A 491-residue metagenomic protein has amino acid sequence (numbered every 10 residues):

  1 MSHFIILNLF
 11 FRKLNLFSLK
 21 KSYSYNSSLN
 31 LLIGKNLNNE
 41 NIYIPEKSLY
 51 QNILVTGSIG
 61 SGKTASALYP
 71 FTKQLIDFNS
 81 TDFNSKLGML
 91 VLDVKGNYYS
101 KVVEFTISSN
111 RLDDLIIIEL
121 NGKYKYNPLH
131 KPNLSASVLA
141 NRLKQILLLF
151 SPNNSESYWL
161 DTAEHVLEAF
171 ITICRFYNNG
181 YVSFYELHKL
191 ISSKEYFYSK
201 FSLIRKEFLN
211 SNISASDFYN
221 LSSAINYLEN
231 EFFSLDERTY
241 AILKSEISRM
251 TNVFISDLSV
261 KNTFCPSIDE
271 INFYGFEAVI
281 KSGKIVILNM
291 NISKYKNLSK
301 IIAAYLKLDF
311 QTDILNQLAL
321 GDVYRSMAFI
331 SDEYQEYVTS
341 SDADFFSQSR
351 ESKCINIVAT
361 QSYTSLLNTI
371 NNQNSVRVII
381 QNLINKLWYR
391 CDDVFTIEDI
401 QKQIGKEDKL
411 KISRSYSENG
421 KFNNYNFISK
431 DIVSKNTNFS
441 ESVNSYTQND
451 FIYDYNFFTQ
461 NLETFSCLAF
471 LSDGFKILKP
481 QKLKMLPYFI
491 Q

Functional and structural regions predicted by a protein language model:
M1-K13: Long, basic/Gly/Ser/Thr-rich N-terminal segments that mediate initial subcellular attachment or targeting
N15-C354, N456-P480, P487-Y488: P-loop NTPase motor domains
S100-K101, V338-T339, L366-N368, T396-I400: Extracytoplasmic/secreted cell-surface and envelope-processing proteins
V102-T106, L367-Q381: Short regulatory helix/loop adjacent to the ATP-binding pocket of P-loop NTPases
E246, I412-Q491: Conserved P-loop NTPase motor module
F310, I314, V338-S341, K353 (+3 more regions): Alpha-helix capping/termination and helix-coil
A359-S365: Conserved H-loop
Q373-E418: Conserved P-loop NTPase catalytic core
